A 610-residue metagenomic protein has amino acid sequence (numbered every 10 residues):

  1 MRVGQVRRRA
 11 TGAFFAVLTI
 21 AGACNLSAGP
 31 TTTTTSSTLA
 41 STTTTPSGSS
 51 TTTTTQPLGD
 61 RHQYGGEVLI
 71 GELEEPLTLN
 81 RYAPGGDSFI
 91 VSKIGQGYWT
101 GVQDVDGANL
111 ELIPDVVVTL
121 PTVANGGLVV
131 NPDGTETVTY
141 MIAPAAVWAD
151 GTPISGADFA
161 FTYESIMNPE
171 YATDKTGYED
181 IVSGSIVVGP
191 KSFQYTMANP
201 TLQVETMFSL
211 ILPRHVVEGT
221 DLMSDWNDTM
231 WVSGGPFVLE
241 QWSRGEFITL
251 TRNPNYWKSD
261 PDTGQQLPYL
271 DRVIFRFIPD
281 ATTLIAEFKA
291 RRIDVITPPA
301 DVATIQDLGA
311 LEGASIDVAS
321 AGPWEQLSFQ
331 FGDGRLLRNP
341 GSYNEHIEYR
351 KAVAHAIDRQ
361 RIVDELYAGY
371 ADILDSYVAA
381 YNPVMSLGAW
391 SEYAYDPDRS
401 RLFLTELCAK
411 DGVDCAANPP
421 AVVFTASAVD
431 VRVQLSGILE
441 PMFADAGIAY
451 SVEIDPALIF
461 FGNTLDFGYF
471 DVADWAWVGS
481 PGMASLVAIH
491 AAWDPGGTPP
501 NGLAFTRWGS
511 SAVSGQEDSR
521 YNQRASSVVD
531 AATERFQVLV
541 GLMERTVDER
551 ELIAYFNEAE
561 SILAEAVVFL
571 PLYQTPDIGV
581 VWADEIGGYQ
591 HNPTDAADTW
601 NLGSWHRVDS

Functional and structural regions predicted by a protein language model:
Q56-R61, I347-K351, H355, V363-D364 (+4 more regions): Extracytoplasmic/peripheral linker and loop segments enriched in polar/acidic and small residues with frequent Thr/Pro
Q63, M141, D174-T220, D225-N227 (+1 more regions): Surface-exposed binding/hinge segments that line and control ligand-binding clefts or catalytic entry sites
V68-V130, V232, L366: N-terminal lobe/hinge region of extracytoplasmic solute-binding protein
N80-A83, Q103, P340-P383, D396 (+2 more regions): Periplasmic-binding protein-like
D106-E111, T206-I274, T282-T283, D398 (+2 more regions): Gly/Pro-rich hinge or "lid" segments in bacterial periplasmic/extracellular proteins
I166, E170-T176, G184-V187, E240-T251 (+3 more regions): Extracellular/periplasmic solute-recognition and catalytic clefts
F237, D372-C408, S427-Q434, V547: Structural transition elements
D280, L407-S480, V487-H490, V528-V529 (+2 more regions): Ligand/substrate-recognition segments at binding pockets and active sites
